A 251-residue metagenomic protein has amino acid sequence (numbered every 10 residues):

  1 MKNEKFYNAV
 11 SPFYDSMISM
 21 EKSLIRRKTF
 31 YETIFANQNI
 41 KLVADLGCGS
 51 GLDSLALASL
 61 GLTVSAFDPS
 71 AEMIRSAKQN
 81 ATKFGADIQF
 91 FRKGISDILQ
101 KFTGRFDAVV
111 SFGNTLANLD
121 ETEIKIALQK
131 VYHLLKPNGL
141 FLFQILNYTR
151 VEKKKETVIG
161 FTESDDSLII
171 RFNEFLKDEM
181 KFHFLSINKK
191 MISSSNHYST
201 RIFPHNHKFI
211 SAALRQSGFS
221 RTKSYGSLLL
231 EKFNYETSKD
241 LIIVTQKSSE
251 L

Functional and structural regions predicted by a protein language model:
M1-Q38: Conserved class I S-adenosyl-L-methionine
I40-G49: Conserved class I S-adenosyl-L-methionine
S54-D97: Class I SAM-dependent methyltransferase SAM/SAH-binding core
Q100-A108: A short acidic, Gly/Pro-enriched loop at the edge of an enzyme's catalytic core that lines a small-molecule cofactor
A108-T122: A short SAM/SAH-binding and catalytic strip from SAM-dependent methyltransferases
T122, L142-S211: SAM-dependent methyltransferase
K125-P137: A short glycine-rich, Lys/Arg-flanked "PGG" loop and its adjoining helix->strand segment in the class I
H207-L251: C-terminal lobe and adjacent flexible extensions of AdoMet/dcAdoMet transferase-like proteins
